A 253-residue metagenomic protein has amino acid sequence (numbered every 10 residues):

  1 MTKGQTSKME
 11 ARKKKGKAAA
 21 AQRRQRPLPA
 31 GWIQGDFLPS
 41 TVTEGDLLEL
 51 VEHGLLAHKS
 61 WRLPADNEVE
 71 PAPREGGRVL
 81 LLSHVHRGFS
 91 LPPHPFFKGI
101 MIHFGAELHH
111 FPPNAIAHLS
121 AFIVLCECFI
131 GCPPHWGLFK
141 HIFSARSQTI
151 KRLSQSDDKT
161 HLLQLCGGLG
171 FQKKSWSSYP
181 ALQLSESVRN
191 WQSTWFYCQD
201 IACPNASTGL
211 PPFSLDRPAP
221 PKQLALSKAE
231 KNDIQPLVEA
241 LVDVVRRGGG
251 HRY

Functional and structural regions predicted by a protein language model:
M1-Y253: Residue-register detector that marks a fixed positional context within folded domains
